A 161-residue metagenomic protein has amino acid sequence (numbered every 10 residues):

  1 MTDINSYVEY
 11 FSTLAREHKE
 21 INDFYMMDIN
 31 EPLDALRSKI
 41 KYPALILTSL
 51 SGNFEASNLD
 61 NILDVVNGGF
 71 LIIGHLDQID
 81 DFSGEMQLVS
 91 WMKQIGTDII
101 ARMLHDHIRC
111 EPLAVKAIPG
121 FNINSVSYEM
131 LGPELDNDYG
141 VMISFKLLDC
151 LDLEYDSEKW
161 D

Functional and structural regions predicted by a protein language model:
M1-M27, S49-D161: Charged, amphipathic alpha-helical segments and their flanking helix caps
I29-K39: Short acidic low-complexity segments
K39-G52: A short, hydrophobic beta-strand-centered structural micro-motif
